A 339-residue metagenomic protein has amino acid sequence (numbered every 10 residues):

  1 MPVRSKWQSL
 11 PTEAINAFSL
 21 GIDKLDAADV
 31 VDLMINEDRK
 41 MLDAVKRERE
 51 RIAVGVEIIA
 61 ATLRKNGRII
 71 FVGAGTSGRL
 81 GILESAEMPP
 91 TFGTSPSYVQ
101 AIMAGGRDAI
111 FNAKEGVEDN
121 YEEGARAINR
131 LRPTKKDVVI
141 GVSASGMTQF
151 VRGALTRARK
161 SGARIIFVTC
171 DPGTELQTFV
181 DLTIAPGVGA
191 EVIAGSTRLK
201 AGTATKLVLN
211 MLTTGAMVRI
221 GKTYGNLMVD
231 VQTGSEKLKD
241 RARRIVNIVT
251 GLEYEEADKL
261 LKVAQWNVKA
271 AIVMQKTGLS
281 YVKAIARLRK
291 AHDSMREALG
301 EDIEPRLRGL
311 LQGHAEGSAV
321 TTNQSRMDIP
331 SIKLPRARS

Functional and structural regions predicted by a protein language model:
P2-A44, E48: Cofactor-/ligand-binding subdomain signature composed of acidic, glycine-rich, tryptophan-containing flexible loops
L33-M41, A101-N112, Y224, Q265: Gly-rich Lys/Arg/Thr-decorated short loops/hinges at beta-loop-alpha junctions or inter-strand turns that position
R47-T62: A short, well-structured juxtamembrane/interface segment
E50, A113, A201, T233-S235: Active-site pocket-shaping loop/turn-to-helix segments
T62-L63, A158: A generic structural signal for well-ordered alpha-helical segments
I69-I220: Glycine-rich phosphate-binding loops that contact phosphosugars or nucleotide phosphates
A216-S339: Short, amphipathic alpha-helical interaction segments embedded in low-complexity terminal/linker regions of eukaryotic
